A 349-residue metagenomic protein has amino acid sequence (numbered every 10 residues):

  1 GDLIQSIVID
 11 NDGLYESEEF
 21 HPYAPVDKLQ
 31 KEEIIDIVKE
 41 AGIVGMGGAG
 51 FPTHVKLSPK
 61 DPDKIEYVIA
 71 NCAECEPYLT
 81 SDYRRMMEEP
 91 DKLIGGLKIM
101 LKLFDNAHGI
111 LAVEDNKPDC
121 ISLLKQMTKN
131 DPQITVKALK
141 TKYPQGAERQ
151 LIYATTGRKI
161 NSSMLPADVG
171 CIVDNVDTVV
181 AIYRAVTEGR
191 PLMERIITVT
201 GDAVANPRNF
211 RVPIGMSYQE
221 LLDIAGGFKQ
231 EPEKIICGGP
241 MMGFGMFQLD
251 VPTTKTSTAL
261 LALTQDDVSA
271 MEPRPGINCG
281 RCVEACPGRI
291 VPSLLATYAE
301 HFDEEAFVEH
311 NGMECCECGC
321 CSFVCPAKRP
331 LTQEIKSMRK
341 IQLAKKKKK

Functional and structural regions predicted by a protein language model:
G1-M46, F51, P62, P118: Acidic low-complexity segments
Y15, D27-E33, R84-D131, T135 (+1 more regions): Internal alpha/beta scaffold segment
E16-S17, V68-D82, A203: Gly-rich Lys/Arg/Thr-decorated short loops/hinges at beta-loop-alpha junctions or inter-strand turns that position
E19-P22, A49-G50, K56-L57, L79-Y83 (+6 more regions): Short acidic, glycine/serine/threonine-rich loops at helix termini
D61, I65-A70, M87-L101, Y183-G189: Structured alpha-helical segments in the cores of large, soluble enzyme domains
N106-Y218, I224-K229, G239: Hydrophobic alpha-helical positions that pack around
K142-G146, Q150-K159, G226-I277: Active-site gating/interface segments in enzymes
S257-P273, R281-V283, P287-K349: Ferredoxin-type iron-sulfur electron-transfer modules in oxidoreductases and energy-metabolism complexes
